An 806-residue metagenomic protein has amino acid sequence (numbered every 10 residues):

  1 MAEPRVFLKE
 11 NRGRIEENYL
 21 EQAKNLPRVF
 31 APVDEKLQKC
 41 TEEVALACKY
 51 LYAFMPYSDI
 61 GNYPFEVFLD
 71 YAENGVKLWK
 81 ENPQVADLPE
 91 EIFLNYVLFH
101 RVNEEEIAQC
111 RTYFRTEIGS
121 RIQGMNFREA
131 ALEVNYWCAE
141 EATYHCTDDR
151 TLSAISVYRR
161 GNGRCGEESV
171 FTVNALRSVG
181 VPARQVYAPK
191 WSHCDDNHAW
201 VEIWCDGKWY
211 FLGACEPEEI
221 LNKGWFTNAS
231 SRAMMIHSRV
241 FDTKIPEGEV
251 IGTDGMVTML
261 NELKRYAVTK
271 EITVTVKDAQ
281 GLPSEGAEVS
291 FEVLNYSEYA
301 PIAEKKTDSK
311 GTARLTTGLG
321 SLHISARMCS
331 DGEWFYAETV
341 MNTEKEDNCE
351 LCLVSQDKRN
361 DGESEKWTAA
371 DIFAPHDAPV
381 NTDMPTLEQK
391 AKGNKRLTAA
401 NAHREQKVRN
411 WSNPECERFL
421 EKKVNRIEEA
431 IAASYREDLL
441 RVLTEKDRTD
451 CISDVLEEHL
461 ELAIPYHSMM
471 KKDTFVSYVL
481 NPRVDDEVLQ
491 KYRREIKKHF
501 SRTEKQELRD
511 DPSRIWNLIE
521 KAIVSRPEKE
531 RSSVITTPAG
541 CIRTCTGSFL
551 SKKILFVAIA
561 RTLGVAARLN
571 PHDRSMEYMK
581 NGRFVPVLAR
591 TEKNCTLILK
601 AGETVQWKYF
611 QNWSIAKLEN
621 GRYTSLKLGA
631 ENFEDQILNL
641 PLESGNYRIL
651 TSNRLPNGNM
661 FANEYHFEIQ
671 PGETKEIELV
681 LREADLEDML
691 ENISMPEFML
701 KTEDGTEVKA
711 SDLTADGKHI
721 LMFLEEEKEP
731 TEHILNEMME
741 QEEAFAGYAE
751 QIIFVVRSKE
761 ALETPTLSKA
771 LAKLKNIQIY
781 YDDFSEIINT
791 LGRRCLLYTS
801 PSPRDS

Functional and structural regions predicted by a protein language model:
E3-R160, K390, K395-T544, I554: Secondary-structure boundary elements
T116, S120-Y136, H145-S156, R160-T253 (+8 more regions): Hydrophobic/aromatic-rich core segments of domains that either
K270-D278, C595-V605, T799: A short, amphipathic beta-strand motif
A279-E298, G320, D511, E603-K627 (+1 more regions): Short, ordered, surface-exposed loop/turn motifs in non-cytosolic proteins
N295-T316, N620-I637: Short, acidic Ser/Thr/Gly-rich low-complexity loop/linker segments typical of extracellular and cell-surface proteins
L713-T731: Short active-site neighborhood of thiol/selenol oxidoreductases, capturing the structured segment around
T766-L796: Short, internal strand/loop/helix patches that form the active-site neighborhood or redox-interaction surface
Y798-D805: Conserved small/polar residues in nucleotide/adenosyl-binding loops
